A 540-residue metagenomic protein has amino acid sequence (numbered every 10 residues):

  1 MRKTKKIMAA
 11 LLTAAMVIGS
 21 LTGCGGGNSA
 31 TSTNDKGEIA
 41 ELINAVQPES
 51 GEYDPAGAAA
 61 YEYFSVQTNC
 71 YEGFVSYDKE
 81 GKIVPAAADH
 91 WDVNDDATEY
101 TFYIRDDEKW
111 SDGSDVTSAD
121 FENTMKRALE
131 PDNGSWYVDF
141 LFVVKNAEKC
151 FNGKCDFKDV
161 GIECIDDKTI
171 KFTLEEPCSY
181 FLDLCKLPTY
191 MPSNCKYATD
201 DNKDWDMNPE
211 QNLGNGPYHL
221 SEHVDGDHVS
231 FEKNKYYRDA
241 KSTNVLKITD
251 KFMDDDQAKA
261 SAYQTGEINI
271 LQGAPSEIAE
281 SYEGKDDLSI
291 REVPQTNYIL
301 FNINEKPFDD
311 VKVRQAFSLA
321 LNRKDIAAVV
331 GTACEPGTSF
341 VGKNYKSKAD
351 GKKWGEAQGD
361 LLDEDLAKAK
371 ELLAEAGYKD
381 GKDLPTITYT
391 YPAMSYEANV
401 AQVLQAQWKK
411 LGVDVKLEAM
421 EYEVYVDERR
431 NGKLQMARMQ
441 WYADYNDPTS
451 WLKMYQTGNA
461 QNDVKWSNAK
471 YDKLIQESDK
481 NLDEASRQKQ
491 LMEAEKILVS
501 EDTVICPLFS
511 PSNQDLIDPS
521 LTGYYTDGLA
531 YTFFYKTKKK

Functional and structural regions predicted by a protein language model:
A45-D95, L213-G214, Y531: N-terminal lobe/hinge region of extracytoplasmic solute-binding protein
D54, N304, F308-S347, V400 (+1 more regions): Periplasmic-binding protein-like
D78-K79, F157-D159, D167-K168, L174-T243 (+3 more regions): Gly/Pro-rich hinge or "lid" segments in bacterial periplasmic/extracellular proteins
T199-D206, Y236-E280: Ligand-site clamp/hinge motif
E335-E375, Y396-A398: Structural transition elements
L362, K416-Y425, S450-D518: Extracytoplasmic/peripheral linker and loop segments enriched in polar/acidic and small residues with frequent Thr/Pro
K370, A374-A443, N513: Ligand/substrate-recognition segments at binding pockets and active sites
D515-K540: Long beta-strand-rich cores associated with HINT superfamily self-processing modules
